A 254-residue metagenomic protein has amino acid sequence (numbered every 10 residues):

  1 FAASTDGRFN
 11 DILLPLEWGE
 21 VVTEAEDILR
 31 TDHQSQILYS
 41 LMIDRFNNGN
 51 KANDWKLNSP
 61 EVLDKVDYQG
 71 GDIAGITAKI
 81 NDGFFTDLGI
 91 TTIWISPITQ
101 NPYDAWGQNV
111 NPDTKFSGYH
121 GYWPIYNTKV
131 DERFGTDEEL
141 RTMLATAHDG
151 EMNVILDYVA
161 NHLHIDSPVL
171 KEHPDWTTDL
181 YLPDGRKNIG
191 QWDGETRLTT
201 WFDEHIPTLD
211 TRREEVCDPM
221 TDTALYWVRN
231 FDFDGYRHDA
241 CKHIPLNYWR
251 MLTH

Functional and structural regions predicted by a protein language model:
F1-T31: Extended acidic/polar, glycine-enriched regions that form or flank non-catalytic beta-rich accessory modules
A25-N53: Compositionally biased low-complexity segments at domain edges in trafficked proteins and select soluble regulators
F46-F231, W249-H254: Substrate-binding/active-site clefts of carbohydrate-active enzymes
I155, G235-C241: Short catalytic-loop micro-motif centered on adjacent basic/acidic residues
